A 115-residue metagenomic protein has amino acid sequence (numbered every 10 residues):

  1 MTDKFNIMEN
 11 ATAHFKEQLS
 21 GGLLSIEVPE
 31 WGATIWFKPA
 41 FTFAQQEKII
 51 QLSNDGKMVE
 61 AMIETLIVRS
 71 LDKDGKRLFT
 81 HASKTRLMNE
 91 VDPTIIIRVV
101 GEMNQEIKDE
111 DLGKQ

Functional and structural regions predicted by a protein language model:
M1-K16: Low-complexity intrinsically disordered segments
E17-G21: Short solvent-exposed loop/turn micro-motifs enriched in small/polar/acidic residues
G22-E30: Short acidic-hydrophobic surface loop/beta-edge motif
E30-Q115: Short, surface-exposed, charged amphipathic helix/loop patches that serve as local interaction elements
